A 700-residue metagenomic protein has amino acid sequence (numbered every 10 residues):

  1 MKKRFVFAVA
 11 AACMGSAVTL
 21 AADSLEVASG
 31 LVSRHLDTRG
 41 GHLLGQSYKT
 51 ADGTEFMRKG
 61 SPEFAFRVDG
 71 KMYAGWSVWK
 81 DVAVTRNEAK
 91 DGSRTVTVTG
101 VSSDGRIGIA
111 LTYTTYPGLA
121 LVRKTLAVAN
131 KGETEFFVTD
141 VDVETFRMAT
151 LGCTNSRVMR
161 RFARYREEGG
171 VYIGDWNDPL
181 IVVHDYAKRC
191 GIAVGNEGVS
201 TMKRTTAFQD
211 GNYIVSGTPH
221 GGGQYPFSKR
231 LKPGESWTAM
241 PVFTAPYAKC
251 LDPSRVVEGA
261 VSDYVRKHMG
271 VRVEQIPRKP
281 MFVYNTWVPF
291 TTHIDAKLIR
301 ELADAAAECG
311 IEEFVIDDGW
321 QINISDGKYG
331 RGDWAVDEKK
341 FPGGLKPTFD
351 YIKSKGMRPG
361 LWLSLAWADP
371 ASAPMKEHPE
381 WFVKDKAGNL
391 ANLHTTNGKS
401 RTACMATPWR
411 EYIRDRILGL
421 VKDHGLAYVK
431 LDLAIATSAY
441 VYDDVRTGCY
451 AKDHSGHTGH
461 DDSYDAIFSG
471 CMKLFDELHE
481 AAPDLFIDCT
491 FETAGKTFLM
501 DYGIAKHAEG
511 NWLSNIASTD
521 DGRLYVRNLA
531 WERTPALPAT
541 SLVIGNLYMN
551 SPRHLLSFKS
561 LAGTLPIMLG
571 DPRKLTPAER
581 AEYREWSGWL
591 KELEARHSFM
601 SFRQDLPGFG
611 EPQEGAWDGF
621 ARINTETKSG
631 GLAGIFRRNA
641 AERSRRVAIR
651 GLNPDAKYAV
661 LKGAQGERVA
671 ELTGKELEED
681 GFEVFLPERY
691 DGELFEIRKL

Functional and structural regions predicted by a protein language model:
D23-H35, L44-N212, Y225, K657-R668: Polysaccharide-binding surfaces and accessory modules of carbohydrate-active proteins
L31, K229-A248, Y690-R698: Short Pro-Gly-centered flexible turn/kink motifs
L31, L126, G234, Y284 (+5 more regions): Conserved, mostly hydrophobic/aromatic
Y186-R189, G610-P654, L694-E696: Carbohydrate-binding surface patches
P277-D415, Y428, S438-Y440, V445-C449: Aromatic-lined carbohydrate-binding/catalytic grooves of carbohydrate-active enzymes
K376-E411, D465-K574: Glycan-recognition surfaces
W409-E480, L485-K496, A562, V660: Active-site and adjacent substrate-binding regions of carbohydrate-active enzymes
A670-L700: C-terminal beta-strand-rich structural cap/linker in extracellular carbohydrate-active enzymes
